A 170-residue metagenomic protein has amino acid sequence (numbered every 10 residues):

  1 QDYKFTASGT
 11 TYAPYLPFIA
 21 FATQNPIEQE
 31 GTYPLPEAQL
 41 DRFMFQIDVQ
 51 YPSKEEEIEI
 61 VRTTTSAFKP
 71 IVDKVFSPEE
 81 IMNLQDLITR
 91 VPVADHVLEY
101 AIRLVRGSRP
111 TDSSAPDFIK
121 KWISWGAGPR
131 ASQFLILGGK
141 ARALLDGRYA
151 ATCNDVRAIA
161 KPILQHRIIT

Functional and structural regions predicted by a protein language model:
Q1, R62, S66, R106-P110 (+2 more regions): Residues at helix-coil transition
D2-R90, K140-R142: Canonical AAA+ ATPase core
T23, P36, A94, G128 (+1 more regions): Residue-level signal for threonine
I60-V61, A101, I159-L164: Short alpha-helical scaffolding segments that buttress acidic/His motifs in well-ordered protein cores
I71-S132: Conserved AAA+ ATPase small/helical "lid" subdomain
P110-T170: C-terminal engagement/docking regions of AAA+ P-loop ATPases
